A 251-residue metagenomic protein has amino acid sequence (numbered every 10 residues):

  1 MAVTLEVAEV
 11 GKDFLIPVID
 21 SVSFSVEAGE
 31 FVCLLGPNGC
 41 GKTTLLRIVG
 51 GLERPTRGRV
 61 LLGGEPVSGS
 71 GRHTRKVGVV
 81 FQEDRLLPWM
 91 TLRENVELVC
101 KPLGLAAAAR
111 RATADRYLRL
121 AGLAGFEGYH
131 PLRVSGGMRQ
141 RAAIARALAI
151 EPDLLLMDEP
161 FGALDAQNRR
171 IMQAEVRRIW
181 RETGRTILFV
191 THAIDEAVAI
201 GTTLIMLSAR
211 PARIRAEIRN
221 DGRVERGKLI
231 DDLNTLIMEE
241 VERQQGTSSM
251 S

Functional and structural regions predicted by a protein language model:
L35-P37: The feature captures the beta-strand-to-loop junction immediately N-terminal to the Walker
G50: Helix-to-loop junction immediately C-terminal to a conserved catalytic motif
E65-F81, P102, A107-R111, R181: ABC ATPase NBD coupling module
M90-E97: Short coil-to-helix segment of the ABC ATPase nucleotide-binding domain corresponding to the Q-loop/switch region
K101, A108-F126: Conserved ABC ATPase "signature" region
Y129-L132, I150: Conserved signature/switch motifs of ABC ATPase nucleotide-binding domains
I144: Hydrophobic anchor residue at the start of the ABC signature
L155-D158: Catalytic Walker B motif of ABC-type/P-loop ATPase nucleotide-binding domains
